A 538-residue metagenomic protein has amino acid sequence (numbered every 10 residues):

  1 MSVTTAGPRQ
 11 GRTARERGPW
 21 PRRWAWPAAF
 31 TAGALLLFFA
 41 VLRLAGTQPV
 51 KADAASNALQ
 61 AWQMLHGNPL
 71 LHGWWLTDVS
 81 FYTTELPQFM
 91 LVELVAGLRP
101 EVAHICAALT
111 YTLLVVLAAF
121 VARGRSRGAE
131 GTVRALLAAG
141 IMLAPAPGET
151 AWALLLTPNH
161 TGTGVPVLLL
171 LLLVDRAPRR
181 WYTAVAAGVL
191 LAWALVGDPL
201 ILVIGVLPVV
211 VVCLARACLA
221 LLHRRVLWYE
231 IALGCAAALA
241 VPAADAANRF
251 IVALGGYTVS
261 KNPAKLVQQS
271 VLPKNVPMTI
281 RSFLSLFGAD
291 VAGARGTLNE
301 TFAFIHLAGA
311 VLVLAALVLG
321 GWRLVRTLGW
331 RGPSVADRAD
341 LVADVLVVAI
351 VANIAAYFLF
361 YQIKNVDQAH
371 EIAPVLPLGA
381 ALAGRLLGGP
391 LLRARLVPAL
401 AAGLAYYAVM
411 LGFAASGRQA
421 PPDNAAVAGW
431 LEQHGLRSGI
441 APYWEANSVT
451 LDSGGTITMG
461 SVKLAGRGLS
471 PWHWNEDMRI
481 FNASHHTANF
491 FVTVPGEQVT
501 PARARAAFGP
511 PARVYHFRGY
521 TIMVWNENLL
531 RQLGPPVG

Functional and structural regions predicted by a protein language model:
P27-G33, C235, L239, R331-V335 (+1 more regions): Signature aromatic-anchored transmembrane alpha helix within multi-pass, membrane-resident enzymes that catalyze glycan
T31-L35, I105-A129, L169: Transmembrane-helix motifs of polytopic, lipid-linked glycan transferases
L44-A52, L65-M90, E101: Membrane-proximal lumenal/periplasmic loop motifs of glycosylation machinery
D78, Y82, G128-D175, G197 (+2 more regions): Membrane-interface micro-motifs in multi-pass membrane enzymes
V79, Q433-P471: Short periplasmic/luminal acceptor-recognition loop of GT-C membrane glycosyltransferases, typified by
N159-P166, V203, T301-A315, S334-L391: Hydrophobic/aromatic-rich transmembrane helices and adjacent perimembrane loops
Y182-V210: Membrane-interface alpha helices of multi-pass inner-membrane proteins
C213-H223, E300-D337: Hydrophobic, aromatic-rich transmembrane alpha-helices and their immediate juxtamembrane boundary segments
